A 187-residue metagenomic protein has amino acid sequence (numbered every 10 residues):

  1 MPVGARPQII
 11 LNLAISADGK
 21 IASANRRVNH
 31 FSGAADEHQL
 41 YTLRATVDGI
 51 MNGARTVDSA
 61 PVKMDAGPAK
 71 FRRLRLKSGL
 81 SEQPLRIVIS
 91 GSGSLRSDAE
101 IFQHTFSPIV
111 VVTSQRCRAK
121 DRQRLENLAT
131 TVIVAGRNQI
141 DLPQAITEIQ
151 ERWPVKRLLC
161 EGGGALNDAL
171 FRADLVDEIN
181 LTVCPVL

Functional and structural regions predicted by a protein language model:
P2-A17, I21-R152: Active-site ligand-binding patch in enzyme domains
A54-R55, E161-G164: Glycine-rich beta-strand-to-loop/alpha-helix junction loops that act as flexible
Q123, D168-A169: Alpha-helical elements of the RecA-like P-loop NTPase motor core of helicases
P154-C160: Conserved Lys-Pro-Asp/Glu-containing loop-to-beta segment of HAD-superfamily phosphomonoesterases, centered on
G163-L166, V186: Small/polar glycine-rich anion-binding or flexible loop at a beta-alpha turn
F171-L187: Flexible, gly/pro- and Lys/Arg-enriched active-site loops
